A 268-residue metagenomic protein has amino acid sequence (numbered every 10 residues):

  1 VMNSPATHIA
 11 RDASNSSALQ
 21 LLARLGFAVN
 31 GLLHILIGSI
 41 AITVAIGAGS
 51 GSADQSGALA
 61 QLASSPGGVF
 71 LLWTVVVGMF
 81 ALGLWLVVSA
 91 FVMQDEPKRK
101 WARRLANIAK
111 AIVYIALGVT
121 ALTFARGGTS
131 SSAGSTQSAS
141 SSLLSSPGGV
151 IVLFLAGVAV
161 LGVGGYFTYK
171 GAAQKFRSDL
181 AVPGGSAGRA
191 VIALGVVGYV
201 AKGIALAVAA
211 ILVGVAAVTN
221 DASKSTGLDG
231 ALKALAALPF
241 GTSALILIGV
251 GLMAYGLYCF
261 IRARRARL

Functional and structural regions predicted by a protein language model:
M2-F80, A263: An N-terminus-focused feature that recognizes amino-terminal "leader" regions
S17-A18, L36, I40, G67-A173: Hydrophobic, ordered structural segments
S17-H34, W101-Y114, A193-I204: Alpha-helical transmembrane segments and their helix-start/interface "positive-inside/aromatic belt" motifs in integral
I46-G57, G128-S138, R177-L180, N220-D229: Peri-membrane helix termini and adjoining interfacial loops of integral membrane proteins
S56-L62, S138-L143, A222-S243: Short, membrane-exposed interhelical loops at transmembrane-helix boundaries
G118-G134, G203-D221: Alpha-helical transmembrane segments and their membrane-interface junctions in multi-pass membrane proteins
V152-V163, L232-L268: Alpha-helical transmembrane segments and their immediate juxtamembrane interface regions
F176-I192: Juxtamembrane inter-helical linkers in multi-pass membrane proteins
